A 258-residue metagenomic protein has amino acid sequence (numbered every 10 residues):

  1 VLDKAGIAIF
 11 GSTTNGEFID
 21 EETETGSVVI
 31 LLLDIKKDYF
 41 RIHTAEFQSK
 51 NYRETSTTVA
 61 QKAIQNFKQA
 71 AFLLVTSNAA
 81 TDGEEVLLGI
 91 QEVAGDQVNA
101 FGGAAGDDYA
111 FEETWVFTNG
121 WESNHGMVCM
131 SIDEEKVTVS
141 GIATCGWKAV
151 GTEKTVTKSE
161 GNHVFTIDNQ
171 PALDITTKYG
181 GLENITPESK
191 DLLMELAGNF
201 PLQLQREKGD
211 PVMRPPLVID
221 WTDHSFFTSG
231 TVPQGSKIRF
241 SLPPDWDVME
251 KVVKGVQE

Functional and structural regions predicted by a protein language model:
V1, S12-A71, V75-E258: Small-residue-enriched flexible segments
G6-G11: A glycine-rich helix N-cap at a beta->alpha junction
